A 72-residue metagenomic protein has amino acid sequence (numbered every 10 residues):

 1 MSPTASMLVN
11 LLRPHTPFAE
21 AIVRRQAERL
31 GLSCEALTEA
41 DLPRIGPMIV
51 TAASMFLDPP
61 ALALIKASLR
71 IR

Functional and structural regions predicted by a protein language model:
M1-R29: N-terminal acidic leader/helix
C34-S68: Short, charged early-sequence alpha-helical segments and their helix-coil boundaries
